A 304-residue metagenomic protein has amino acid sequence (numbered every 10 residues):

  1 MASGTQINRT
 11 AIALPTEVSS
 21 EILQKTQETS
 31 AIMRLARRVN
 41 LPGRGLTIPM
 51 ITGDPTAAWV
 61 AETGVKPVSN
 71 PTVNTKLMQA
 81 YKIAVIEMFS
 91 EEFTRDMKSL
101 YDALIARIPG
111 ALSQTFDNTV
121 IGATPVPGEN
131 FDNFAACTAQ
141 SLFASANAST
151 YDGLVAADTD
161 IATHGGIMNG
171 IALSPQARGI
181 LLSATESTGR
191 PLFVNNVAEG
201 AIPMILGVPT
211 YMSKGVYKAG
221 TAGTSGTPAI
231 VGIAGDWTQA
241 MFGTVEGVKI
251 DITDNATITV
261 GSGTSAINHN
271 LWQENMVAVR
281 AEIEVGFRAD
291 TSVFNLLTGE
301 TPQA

Functional and structural regions predicted by a protein language model:
A2-A84, G110, V155, V293-L296: Assembly/oligomerization interface modules of large self-assembling protein complexes
T5, I180-S183, A289: Extracytoplasmic/secreted cell-surface and envelope-processing proteins
R38, R95, G286-R288: Short beta-strands and strand-coil junctions in structured, solvent-facing domains, enriched
L41-P42, T47, Q140-V277, I283: Extended oligomerization regions of viral-like shell subunits
T52, E91, I283-F287: Beta-strand elements of well-folded, non-transmembrane domains
P55-W59, K218-T221, R288-A289: Short, solvent-exposed loop/turn elements at domain surfaces
N74-L77, A84-H164, S187-T188, L296-L297 (+1 more regions): Alpha-helical scaffold segments that mediate packing/assembly in large oligomeric complexes
N268-A304: Hydrophobic, glycine-enriched assembly/anchoring segments
